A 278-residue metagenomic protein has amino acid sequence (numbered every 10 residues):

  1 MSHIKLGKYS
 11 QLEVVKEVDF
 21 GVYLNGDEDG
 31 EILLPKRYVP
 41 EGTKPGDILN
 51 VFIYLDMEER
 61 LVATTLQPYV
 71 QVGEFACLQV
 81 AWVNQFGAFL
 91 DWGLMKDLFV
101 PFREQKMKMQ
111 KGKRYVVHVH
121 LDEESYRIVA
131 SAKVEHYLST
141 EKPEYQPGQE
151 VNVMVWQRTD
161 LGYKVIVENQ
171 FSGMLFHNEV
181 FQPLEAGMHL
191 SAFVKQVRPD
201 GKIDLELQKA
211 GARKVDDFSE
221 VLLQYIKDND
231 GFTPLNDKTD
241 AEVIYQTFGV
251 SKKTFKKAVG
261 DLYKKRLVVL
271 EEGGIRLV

Functional and structural regions predicted by a protein language model:
M1-V278: Single-stranded RNA-binding regions, centering on S1/OB-family and related RNA-binding modules
